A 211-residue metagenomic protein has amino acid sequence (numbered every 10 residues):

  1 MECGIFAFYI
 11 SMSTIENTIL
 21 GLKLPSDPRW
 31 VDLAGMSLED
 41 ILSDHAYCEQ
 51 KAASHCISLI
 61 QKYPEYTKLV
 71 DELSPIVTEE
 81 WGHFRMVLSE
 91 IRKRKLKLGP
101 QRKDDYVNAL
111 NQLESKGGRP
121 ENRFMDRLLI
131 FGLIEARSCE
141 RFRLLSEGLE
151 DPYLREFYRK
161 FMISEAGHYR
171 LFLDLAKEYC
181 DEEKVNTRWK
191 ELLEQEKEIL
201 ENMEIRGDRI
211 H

Functional and structural regions predicted by a protein language model:
F6-Y9: Aromatic (phenylalanine/tyrosine) cluster motif
M12-H211: Non-heme di-metal
